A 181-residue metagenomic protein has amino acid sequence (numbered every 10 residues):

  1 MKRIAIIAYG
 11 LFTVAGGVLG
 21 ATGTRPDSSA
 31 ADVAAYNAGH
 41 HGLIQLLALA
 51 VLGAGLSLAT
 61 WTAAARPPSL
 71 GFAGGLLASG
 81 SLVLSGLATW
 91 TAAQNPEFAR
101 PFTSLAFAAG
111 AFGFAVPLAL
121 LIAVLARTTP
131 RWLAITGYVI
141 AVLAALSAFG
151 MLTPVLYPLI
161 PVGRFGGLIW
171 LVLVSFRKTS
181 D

Functional and structural regions predicted by a protein language model:
M1-D181: Hydrophobic, aromatic-enriched alpha-helical segments typical of multi-pass transmembrane helices
